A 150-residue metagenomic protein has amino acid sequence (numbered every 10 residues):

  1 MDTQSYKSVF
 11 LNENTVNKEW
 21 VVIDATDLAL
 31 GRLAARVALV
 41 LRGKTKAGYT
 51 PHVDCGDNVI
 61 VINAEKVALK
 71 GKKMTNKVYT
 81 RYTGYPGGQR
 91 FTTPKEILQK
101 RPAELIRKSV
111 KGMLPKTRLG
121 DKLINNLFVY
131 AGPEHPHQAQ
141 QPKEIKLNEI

Functional and structural regions predicted by a protein language model:
M1-R107, R118, P136, Q141-I150: Ribosome large-subunit tunnel/peptidyl-transferase-proximal elements
G120-Y130, P136: C-terminal structural segments of small proteins and small subunits
